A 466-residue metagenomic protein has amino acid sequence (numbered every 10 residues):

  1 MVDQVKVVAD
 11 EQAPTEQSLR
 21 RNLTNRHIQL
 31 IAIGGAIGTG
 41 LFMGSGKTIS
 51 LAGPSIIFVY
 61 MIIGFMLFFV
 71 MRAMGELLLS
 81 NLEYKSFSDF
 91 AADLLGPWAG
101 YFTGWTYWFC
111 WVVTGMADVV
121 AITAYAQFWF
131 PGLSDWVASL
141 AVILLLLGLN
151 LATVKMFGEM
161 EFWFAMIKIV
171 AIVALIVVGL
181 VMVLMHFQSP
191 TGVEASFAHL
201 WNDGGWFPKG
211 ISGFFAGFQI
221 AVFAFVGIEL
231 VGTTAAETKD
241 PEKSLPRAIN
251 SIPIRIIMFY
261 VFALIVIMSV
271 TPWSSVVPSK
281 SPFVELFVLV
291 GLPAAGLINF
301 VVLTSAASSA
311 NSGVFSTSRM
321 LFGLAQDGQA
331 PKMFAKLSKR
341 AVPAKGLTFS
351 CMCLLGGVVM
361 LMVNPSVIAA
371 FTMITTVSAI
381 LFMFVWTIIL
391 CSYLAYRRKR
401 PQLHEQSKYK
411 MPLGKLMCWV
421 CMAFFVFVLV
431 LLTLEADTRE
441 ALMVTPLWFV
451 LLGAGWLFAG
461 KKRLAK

Functional and structural regions predicted by a protein language model:
M1-G46, S50-S55, F68-R72, E83-Y84 (+5 more regions): Membrane-interface "cap" regions at the ends of multi-pass membrane proteins
Q4-Q12, D89-A92, V119-S139, A171-A174 (+4 more regions): Helix-loop-helix connectors at the membrane interface of multi-pass transporters/channels
P14-L19, I56-I57, P131-S134, M166-F300: Helix-loop-helix junctions that connect adjacent transmembrane segments in multi-pass membrane transporters
R20, M43-A138, I254-I257, V261 (+1 more regions): Extracellular loop-to-transmembrane helix junctions
E83-Y84, T106-A121, F225-T238, P293-K332 (+3 more regions): Membrane-helix boundary/coupling elements in multi-pass transport proteins
D89-A92, G96, F128, W201 (+2 more regions): TM-loop-TM module centered on a large, flexible mid-protein loop between adjacent transmembrane helices in multi-pass
T123, W136-A195, V226, I249-P253 (+4 more regions): Membrane-interface loop-to-helix entry segments
F164, M333-A344, M383-A436: C-terminal membrane-solvent junction of multi-pass transporters and transport-like membrane proteins
